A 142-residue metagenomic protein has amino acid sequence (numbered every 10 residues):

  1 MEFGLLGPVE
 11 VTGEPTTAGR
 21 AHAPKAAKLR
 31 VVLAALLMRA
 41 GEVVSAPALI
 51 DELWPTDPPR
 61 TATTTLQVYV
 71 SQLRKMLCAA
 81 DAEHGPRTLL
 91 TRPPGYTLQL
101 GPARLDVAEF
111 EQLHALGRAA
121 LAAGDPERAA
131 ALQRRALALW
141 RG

Functional and structural regions predicted by a protein language model:
M1-G142: Intrinsically disordered, low-complexity protein-interaction/activation regions
